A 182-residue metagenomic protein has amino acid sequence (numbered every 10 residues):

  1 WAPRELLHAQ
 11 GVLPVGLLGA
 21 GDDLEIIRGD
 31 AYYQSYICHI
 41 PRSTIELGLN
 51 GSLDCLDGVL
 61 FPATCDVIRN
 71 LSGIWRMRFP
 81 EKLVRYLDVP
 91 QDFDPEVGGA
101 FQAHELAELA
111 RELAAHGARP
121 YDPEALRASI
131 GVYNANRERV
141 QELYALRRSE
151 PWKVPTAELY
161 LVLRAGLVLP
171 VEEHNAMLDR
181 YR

Functional and structural regions predicted by a protein language model:
W1-P123: Trp/Phe/Arg-rich N-terminal binding region typifying the photolyase-homology
A107, R111-R182: A charged, amphipathic alpha-helical module
